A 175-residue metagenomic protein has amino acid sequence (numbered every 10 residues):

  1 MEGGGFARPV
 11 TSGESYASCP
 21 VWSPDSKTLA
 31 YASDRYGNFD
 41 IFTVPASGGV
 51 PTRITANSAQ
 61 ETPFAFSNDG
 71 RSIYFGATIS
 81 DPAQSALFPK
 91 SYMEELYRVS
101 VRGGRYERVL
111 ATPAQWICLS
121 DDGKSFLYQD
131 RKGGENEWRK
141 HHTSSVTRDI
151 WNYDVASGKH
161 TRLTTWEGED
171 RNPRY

Functional and structural regions predicted by a protein language model:
E2-G4, G48-G49: Bulky hydrophobic/aromatic packing residues
G3-T11: A short helix->beta-strand "capping" segment at the edge of beta-propeller domains
T11-A17, A30-F42, A46, V50 (+7 more regions): A flexible loop/linker signature enriched in serine peptidases of the S9 family
P24-D25, N68-D69, D121-D122: Residue-level detector of Asp-centered blade-edge/turn motifs that repeat once per structural unit in beta-propeller
